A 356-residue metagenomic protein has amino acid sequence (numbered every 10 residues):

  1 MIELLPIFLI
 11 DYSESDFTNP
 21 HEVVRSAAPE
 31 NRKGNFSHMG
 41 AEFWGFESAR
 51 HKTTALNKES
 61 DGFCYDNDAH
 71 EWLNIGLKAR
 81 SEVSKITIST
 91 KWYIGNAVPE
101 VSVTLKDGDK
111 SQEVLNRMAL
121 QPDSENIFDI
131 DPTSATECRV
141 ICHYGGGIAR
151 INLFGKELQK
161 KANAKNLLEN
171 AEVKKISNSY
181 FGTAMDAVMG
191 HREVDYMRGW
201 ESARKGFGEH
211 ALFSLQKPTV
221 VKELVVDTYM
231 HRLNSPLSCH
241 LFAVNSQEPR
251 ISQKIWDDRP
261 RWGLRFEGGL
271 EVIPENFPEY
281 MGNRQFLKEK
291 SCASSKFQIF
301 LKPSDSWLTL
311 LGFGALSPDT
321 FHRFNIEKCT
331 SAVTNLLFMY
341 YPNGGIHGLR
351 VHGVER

Functional and structural regions predicted by a protein language model:
I2-W72, W92-H210, T219, M230-R356: Trp- and acidic/polar-enriched beta-sheet ligand-binding modules for extracellular glycan and matrix recognition
G45, G76, T87: Short, conserved beta-strand segments within well-ordered enzyme catalytic domains that often line or immediately flank
L77-A79, L215-K217: A short glycine/threonine-centered beta-strand motif
T87-S89, V225-D227: Short edge beta-strand/loop segments characteristic of extracellular beta-sandwich folds
